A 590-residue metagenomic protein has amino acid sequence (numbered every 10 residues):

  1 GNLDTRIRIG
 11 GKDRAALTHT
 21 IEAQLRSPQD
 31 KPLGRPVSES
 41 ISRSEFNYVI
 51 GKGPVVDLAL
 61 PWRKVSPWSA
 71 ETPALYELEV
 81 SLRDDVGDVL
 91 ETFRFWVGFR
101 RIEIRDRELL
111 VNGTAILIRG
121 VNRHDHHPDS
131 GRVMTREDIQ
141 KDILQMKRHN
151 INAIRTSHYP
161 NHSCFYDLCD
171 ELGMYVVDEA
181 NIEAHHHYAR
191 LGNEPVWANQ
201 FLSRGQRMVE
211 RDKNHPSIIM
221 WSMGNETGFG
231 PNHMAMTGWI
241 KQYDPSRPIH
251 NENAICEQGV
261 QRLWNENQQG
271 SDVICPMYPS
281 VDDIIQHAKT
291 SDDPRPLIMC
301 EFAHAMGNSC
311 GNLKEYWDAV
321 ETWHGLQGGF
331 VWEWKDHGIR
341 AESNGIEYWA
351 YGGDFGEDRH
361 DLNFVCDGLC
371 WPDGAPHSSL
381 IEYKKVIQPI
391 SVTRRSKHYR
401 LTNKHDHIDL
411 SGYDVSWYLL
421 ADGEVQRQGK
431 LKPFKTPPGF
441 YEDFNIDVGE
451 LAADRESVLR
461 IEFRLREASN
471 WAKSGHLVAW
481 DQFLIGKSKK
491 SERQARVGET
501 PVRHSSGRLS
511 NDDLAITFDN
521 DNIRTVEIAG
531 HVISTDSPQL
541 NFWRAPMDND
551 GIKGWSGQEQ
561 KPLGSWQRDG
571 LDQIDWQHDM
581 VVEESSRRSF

Functional and structural regions predicted by a protein language model:
G1-H162, L168, L172-V176, R204 (+5 more regions): Secreted/periplasmic carbohydrate-active enzymes, especially glycoside hydrolases
I143-M146, A153-W371: Substrate-binding/catalytic cleft of secreted carbohydrate-active enzymes, primarily glycoside hydrolases
